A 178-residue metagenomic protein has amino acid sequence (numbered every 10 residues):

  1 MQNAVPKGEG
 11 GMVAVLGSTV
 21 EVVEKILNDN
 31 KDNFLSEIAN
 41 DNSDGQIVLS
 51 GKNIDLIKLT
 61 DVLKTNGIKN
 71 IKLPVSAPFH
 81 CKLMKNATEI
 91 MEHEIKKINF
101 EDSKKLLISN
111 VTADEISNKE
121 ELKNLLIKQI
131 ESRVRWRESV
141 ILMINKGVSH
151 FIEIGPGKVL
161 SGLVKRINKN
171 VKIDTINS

Functional and structural regions predicted by a protein language model:
M1-E131: Alpha/beta catalytic cores of group-transfer enzymes, especially the acyltransferase/condensing modules of polyketide
K96-S178: Acyltransferase/transacylase module recognition
